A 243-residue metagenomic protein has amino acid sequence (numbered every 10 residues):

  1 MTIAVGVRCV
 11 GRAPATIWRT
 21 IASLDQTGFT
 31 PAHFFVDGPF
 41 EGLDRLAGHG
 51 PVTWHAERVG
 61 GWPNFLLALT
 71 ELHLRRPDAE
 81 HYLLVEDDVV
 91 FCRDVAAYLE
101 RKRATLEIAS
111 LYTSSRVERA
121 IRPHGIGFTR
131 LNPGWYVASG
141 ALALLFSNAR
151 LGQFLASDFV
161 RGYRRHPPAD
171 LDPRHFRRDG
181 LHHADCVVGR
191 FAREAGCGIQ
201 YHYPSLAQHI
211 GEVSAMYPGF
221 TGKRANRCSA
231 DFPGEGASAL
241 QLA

Functional and structural regions predicted by a protein language model:
M1-V85, V89-A243: Peripheral/terminal regions associated with large enzymatic or DNA-binding modules
